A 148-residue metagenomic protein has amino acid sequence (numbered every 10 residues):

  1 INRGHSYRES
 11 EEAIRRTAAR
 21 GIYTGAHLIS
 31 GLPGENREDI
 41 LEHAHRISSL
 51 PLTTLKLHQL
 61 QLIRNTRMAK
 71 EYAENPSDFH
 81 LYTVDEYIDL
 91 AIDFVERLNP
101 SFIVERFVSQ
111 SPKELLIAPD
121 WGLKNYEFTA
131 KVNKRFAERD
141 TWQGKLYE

Functional and structural regions predicted by a protein language model:
I1-G21, I29-L50, M68-D85: Conserved non-cysteine loop/helix-boundary elements of the Radical SAM core domain that shape
E12-T24, L50, D89-I103: A structural motif corresponding to the C-terminal end of an alpha-helix and its immediate exit/capping segment
T24-S30, L57-Q59, R106-V108: A cross-domain feature marking catalytic cores of carbohydrate-active enzymes and several ubiquitous metabolic/repair
T54, Q61-E148: Auxiliary Fe-S-binding modules of radical SAM enzymes
